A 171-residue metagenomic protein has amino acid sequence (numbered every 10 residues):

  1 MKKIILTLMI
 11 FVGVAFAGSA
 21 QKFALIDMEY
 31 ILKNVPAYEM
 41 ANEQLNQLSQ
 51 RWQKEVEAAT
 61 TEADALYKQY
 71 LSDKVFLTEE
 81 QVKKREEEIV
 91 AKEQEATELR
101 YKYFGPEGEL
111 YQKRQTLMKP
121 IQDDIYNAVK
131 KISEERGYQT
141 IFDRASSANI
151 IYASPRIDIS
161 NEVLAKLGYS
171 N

Functional and structural regions predicted by a protein language model:
I4-V14: Sec-dependent N-terminal signal peptides
V14-A20: Sec/Tat signal peptide C-region and signal peptidase I cleavage site
Q21-R136, T140-A148, S170-N171: Amphipathic alpha-helical segments
I151-A153: Short, exposed beta-strand-loop hairpins at the edges of beta-sheets in extracellular/periplasmic proteins
